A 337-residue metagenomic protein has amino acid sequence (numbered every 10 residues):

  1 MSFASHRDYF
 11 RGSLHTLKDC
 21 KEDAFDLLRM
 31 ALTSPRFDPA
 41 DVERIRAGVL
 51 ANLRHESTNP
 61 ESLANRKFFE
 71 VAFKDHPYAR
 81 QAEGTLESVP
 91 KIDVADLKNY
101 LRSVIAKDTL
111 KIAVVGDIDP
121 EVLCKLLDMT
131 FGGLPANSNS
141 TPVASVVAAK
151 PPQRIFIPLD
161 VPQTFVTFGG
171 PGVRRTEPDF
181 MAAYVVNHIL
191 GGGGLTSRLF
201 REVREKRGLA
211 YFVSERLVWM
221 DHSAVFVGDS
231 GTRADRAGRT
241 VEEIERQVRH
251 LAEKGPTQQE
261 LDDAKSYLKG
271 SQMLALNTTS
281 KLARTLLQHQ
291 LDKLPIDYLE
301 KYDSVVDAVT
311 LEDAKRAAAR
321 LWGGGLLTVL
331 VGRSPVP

Functional and structural regions predicted by a protein language model:
M1-N139, F156, R174, A182-A183 (+1 more regions): Charge-rich, well-structured scaffold segments of protease-associated domains
E70, N139-T196: His/Glu-based metal-binding/catalytic segments typifying zinc-dependent metallopeptidases
T196-S197, L282: Generic non-transmembrane alpha-helix signal with a bias for helix starts/N-cap capping motifs
